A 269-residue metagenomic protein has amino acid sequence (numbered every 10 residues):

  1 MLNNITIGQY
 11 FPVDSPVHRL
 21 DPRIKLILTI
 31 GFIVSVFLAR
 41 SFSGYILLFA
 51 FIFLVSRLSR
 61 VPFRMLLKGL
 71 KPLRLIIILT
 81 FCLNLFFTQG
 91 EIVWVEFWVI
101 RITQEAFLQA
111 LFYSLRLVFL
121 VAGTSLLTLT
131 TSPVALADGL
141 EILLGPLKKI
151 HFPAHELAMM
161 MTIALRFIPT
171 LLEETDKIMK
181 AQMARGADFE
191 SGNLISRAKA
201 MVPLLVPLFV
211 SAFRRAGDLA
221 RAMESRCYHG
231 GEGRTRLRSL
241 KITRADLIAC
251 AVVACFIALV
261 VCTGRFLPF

Functional and structural regions predicted by a protein language model:
M1-F42, L48-R57, I142-F152, E156-I163 (+1 more regions): Transmembrane alpha-helix interface motif
D14, F37, R60-M65, F97 (+4 more regions): Membrane-helix interfacial "entry" motifs
K25, R64-R74, D246-A249: Alpha-helical transmembrane segments and their helix-start/interface "positive-inside/aromatic belt" motifs in integral
S41, Y45, R60-R64, T88-E96 (+3 more regions): Transmembrane helix-loop junctions in multipass membrane proteins, especially transporters and channels
F51-V61, I76-L79: Alpha-helical transmembrane segments and their membrane-interface exit regions
L73-A187, L194: Juxtamembrane/interface alpha-helical elements of multi-pass membrane proteins
